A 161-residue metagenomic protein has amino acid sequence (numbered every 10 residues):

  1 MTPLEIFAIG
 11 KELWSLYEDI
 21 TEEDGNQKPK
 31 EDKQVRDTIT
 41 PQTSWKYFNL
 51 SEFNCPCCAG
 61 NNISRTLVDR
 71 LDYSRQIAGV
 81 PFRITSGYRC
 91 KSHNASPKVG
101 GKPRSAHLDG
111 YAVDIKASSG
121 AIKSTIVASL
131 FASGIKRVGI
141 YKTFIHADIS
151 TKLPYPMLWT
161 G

Functional and structural regions predicted by a protein language model:
M1-A8: Short hydrophobic membrane-inserting alpha-helices and related fusion/pore-forming segments
T2, N49, S64, C90 (+1 more regions): Helix N-cap and loop-to-helix transition residues
G10-I77, T151-P154, T160-G161: Extracytoplasmic cell-surface/polysaccharide-interacting catalytic and binding patches
Q42, S51-P56, K91, S96 (+2 more regions): Surface-exposed loop/turn and secondary-structure junction residues enriched for glycine/proline
F48-S51, A78-I84, Y111-D114: Generic detector of short, locally flexible boundary/turn motifs and exposed helical patches
I63, L67, L71, F82-I84 (+3 more regions): Generic hydrophobic secondary-structure signal
V68-G100: Extended, low-complexity, intrinsically disordered C-terminal regulatory tails of eukaryotic serine/threonine kinases
G101-G161: Catalytic cores and adjacent binding grooves of peptidoglycan-active enzymes
